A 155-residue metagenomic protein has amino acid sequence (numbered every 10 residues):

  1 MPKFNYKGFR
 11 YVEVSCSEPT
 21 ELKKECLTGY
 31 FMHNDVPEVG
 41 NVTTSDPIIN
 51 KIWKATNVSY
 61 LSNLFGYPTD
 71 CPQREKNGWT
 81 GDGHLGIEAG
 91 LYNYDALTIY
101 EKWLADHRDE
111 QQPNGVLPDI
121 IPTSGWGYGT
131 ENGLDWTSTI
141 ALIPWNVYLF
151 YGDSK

Functional and structural regions predicted by a protein language model:
M1-K51: Extended acidic/polar, glycine-enriched regions that form or flank non-catalytic beta-rich accessory modules
P2, P68-T80, S124-T137: Solvent-exposed loop and edge beta-strand segments that line ligand/cofactor-binding and catalytic clefts
K7, L22, P47-A55, G78-L85 (+4 more regions): Generic recognition of stable, solvent-exposed alpha-helical segments in well-folded globular domains
V12, T56, G86, H107 (+1 more regions): Conserved hydrophobic/aromatic pocket- or pore-lining residues that grip, position, or stack substrates in active sites
V39, G83-D109: Carboxylate/His-rich catalytic cores and anion/metal-binding grooves
I48-K51, A55-D70, G115-V116, G125: Active-site-adjacent substrate/metal-binding segments within catalytic domains of carbohydrate-active enzymes
N57, L61-F65, H84, A105-R108 (+1 more regions): Amphipathic, well-packed alpha-helical segments that form the structural scaffold of globular domains
L97-K155: Helix-terminus loop motifs that line ligand-binding clefts
